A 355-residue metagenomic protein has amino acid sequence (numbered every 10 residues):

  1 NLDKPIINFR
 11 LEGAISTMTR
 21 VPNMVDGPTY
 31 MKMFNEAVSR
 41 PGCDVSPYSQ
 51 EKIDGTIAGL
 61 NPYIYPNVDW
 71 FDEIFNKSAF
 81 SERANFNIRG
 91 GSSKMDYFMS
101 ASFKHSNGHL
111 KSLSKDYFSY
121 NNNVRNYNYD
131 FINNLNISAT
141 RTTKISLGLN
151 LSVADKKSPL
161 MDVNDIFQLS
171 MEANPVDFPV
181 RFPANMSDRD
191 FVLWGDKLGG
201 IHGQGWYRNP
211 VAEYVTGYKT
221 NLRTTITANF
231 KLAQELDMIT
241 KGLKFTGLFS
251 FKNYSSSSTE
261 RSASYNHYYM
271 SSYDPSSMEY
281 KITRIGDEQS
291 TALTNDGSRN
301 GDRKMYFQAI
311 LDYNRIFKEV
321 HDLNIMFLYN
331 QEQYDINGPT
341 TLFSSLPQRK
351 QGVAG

Functional and structural regions predicted by a protein language model:
N1-T225, K231-D237: Membrane-proximal, glycine/serine-rich, low-complexity loop/turn segments characteristic of large bacterial
F9, K244-N253, N324-Q331: Extended hydrophobic secondary-structure segments that form protein cores and membrane-embedded regions
A14, D130-I132, T227-K231, L248 (+2 more regions): One-face residue pattern on beta-strands with alternating periodicity enriched for small/polar residues
S16, S106-G108, A154-K156, Y254-S256 (+2 more regions): Sequence/structural signature of outer-membrane beta-barrel proteins
S16-R20, E36, S102, S257-H267 (+1 more regions): Short, solvent-exposed beta-strand-terminating loops
M24-Y30, S114-N121, D162-M171, R261-S271 (+2 more regions): Flexible, surface-exposed loop regions and adjacent strand-edge segments of Gram-negative outer-membrane beta-barrel
P66-G91, V180-R189, A263-G355: Outer-membrane beta-barrel transmembrane domain signature of Gram-negative proteins, especially the mid-to-C-terminal
H109, I132, A139, G242-K252 (+1 more regions): Transmembrane beta-barrel domains of bacterial outer-membrane proteins
